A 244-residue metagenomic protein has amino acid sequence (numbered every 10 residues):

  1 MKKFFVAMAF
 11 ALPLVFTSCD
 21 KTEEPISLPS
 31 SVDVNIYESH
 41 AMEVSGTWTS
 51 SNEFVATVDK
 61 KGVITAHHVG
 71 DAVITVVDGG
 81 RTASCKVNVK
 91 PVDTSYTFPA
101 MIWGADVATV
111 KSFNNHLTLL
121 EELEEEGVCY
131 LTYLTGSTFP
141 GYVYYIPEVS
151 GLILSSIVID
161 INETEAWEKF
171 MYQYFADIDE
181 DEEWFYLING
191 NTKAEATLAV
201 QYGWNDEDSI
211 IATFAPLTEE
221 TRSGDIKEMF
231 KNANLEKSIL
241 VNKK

Functional and structural regions predicted by a protein language model:
M1-S18: Sec-dependent bacterial lipoprotein signal peptides
A9-P13, E43, V58, I74 (+2 more regions): Short stretches within intrinsically disordered, low-complexity N-terminal or propeptide regions
L12, A41-E43, Y96, D160 (+1 more regions): Intrinsically disordered, low-complexity regions enriched in Ser/Pro/Gly/Gln/His and often acidic
C19-F98, I102-A105, T109, F113-N115 (+2 more regions): Extracytoplasmic soluble-region selector
V63, D71, G80, T94 (+2 more regions): Amphipathic N-proximal alpha-helical interface segments
M101-L120, I161-E182: Amphipathic alpha-helical segments
